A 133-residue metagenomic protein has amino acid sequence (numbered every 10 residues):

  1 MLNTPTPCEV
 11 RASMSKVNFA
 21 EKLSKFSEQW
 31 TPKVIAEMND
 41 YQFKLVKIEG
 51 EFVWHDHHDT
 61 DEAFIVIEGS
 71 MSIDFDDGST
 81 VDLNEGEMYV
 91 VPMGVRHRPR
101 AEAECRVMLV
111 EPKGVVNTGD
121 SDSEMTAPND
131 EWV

Functional and structural regions predicted by a protein language model:
M1-K44, D122-V133: A short, N-terminal "cap"/entry segment at the start of jelly-roll beta-barrel domains of the cupin/DSBH fold
E28-Q29, Q42-H58: Conserved short histidine dyad/triad with adjacent acidic residue
N39, I67-E68, N84-E85, A103: A cytosolic small-molecule/anion-sensing beta-strand core signal
Y41-F43, D61, C105: Change "...and in nucleic-acid phosphodiester-cleaving endonucleases..." to "...and in nucleic-acid processing enzymes
Y41-Q42, M71, S79, V95: Short acidic/polar mixed-charge low-complexity motifs
K47-I48, H57-D74, V110: Short, conserved beta-strand element in jelly-roll/cupin
D77-G94: Short acidic-glycine-tyrosine-enriched beta hairpin
M93-D122: Ligand-binding loop in jelly-roll beta-barrel domains
